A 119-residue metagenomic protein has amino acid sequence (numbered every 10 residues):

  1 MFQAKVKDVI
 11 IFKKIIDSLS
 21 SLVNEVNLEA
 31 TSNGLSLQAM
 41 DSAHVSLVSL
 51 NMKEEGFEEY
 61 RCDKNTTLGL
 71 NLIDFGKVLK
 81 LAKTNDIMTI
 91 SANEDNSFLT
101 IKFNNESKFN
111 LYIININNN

Functional and structural regions predicted by a protein language model:
M1-S20, V26-N119: DNA polymerase sliding clamps and clamp-related checkpoint/processivity subunits
